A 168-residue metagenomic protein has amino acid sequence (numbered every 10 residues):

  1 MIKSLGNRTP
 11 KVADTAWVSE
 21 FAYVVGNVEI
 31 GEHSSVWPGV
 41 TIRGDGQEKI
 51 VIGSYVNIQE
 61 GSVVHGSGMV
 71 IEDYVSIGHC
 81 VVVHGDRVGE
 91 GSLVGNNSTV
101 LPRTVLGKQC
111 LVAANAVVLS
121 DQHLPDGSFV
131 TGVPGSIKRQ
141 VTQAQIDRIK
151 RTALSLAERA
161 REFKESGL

Functional and structural regions predicted by a protein language model:
M1-K11, D45, K49-S54, E60 (+1 more regions): Glycine-rich hexapeptide-repeat left-handed beta-helix
M1-S35, T41, E162-L168: Extended, small-residue-rich solenoid/repeat segments and analogous flexible loops that form exposed scaffolds
I30, K49-I52, M69-I71: Sequence/structural signature of small/polar-enriched beta-strand/turn repeats that build beta-strand-rich repeat
S67-G68, D126: Short glycine/proline-enriched coil/turn segments at helix->beta-strand junctions
